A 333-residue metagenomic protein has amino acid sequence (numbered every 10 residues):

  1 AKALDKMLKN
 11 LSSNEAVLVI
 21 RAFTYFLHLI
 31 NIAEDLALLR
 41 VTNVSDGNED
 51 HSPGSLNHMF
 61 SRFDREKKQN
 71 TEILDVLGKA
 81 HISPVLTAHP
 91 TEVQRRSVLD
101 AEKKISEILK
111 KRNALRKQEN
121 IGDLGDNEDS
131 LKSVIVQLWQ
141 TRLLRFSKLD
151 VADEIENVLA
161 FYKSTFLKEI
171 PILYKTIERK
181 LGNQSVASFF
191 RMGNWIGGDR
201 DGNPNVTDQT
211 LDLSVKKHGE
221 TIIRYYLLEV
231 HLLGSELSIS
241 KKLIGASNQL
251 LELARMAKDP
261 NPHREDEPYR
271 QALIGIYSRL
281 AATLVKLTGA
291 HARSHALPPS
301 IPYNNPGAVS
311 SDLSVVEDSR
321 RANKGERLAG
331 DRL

Functional and structural regions predicted by a protein language model:
A1-L333: Often metal-dependent polyanion-binding catalytic scaffolds in large enzymes
